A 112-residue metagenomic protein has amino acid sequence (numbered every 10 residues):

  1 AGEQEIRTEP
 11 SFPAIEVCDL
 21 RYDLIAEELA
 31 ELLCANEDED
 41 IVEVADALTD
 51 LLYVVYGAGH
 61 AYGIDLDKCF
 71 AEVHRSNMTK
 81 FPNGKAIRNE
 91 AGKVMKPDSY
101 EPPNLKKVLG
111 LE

Functional and structural regions predicted by a protein language model:
A1-L48, L52-E112: Flexible "arm" and connector segments at domain edges
